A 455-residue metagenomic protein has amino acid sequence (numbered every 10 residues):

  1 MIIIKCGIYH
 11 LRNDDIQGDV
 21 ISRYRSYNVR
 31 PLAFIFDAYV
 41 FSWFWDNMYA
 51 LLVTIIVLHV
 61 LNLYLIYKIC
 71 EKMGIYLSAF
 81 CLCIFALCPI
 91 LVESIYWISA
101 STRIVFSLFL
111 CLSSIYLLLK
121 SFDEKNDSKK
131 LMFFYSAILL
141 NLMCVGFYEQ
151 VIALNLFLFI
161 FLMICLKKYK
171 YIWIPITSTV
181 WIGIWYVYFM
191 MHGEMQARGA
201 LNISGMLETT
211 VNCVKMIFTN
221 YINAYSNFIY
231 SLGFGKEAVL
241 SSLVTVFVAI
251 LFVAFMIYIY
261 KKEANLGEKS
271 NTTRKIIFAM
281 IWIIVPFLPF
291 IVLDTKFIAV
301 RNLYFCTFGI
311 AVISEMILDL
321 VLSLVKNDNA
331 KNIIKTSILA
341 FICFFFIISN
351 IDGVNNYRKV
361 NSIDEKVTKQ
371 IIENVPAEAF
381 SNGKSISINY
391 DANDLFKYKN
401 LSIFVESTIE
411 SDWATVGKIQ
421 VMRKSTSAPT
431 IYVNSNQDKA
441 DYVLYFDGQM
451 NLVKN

Functional and structural regions predicted by a protein language model:
M1-N455: Polytopic membrane enzymes that build or remodel cell-surface glycoconjugates and lipids
